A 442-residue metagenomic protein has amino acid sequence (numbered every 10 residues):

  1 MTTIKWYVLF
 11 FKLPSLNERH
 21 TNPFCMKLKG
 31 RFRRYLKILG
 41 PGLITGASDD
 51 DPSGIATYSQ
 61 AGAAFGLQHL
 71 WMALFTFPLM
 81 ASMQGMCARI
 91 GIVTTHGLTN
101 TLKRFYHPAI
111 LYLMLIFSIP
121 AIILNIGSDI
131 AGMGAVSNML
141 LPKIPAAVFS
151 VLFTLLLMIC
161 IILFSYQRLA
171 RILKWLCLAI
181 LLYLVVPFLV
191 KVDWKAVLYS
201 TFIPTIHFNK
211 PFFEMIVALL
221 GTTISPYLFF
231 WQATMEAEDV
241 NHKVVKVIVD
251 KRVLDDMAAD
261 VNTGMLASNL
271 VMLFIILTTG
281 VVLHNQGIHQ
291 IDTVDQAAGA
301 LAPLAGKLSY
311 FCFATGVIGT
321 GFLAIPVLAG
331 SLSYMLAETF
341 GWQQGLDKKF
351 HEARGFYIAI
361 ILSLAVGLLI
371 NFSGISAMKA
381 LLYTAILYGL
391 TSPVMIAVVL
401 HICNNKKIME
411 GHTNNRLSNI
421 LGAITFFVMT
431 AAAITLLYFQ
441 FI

Functional and structural regions predicted by a protein language model:
K27-K29, G66, V93-P120, L140-A146 (+4 more regions): Transmembrane-helix boundary/entry motifs in multi-pass membrane transporters
R33, Q60-G85, T99-R104, P108-L111: Extracellular loop-to-transmembrane helix junctions
L79-V93, T234-H242, L266-Q296: Extracellular/periplasmic helix-exit of transmembrane alpha-helices
V93, L111-P142, S150-L155, G321-T339 (+2 more regions): Hydrophobic transmembrane alpha-helices that form the core helical bundles of multi-pass secondary transporters
L115-I116, L140-L163, A179-F188, E352-V366 (+1 more regions): Transmembrane alpha-helical segments of multi-pass small-molecule transport proteins
A146-L152, T263, A267, L308 (+2 more regions): Loop-to-transmembrane helix boundary motifs in multi-pass membrane proteins
L152, I161-K191, K210, L387 (+3 more regions): Membrane-interface loop-to-helix entry segments
L178-I206, G221-E236, V398-K407, A432-Q440: Hydrophobic alpha-helical segments and their helix-loop junctions in multi-pass secondary transporters
